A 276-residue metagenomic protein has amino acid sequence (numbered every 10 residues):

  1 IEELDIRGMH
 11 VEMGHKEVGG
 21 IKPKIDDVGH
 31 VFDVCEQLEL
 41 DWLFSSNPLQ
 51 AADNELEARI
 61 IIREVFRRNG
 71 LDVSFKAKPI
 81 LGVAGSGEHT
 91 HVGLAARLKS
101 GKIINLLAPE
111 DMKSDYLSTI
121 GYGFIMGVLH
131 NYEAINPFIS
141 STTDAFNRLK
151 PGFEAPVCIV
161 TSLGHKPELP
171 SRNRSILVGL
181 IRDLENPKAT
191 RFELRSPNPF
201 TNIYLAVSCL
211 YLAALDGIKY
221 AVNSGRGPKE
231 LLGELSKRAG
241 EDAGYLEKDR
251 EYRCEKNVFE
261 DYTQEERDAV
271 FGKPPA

Functional and structural regions predicted by a protein language model:
I1-A276: Glycine-rich, acidic/polar active-site loops that bind/position phosphate-bearing ligands
